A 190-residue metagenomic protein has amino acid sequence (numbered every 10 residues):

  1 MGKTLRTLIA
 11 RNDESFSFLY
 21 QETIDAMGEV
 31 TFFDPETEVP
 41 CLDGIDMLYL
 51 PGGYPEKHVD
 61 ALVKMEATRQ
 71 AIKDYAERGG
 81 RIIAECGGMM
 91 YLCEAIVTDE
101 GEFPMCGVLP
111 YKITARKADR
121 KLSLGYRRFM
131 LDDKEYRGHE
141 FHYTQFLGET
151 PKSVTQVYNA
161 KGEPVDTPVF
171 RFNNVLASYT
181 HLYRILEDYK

Functional and structural regions predicted by a protein language model:
M1-A67, D74, I113-D119, Q145-T150 (+1 more regions): N-terminal beta1-alpha1 cap of cysteine-dependent amidohydrolase-like domains
M1-L5, A10, I113-K190: Amide-donor transfer/coupling interface in amidating biosynthetic enzymes
K3-R6, L42-G44, A76-R78, A84-E85 (+2 more regions): Short gly/pro-enriched beta-turn/loop segments at secondary-structure junctions
M27-E29, G79, E102-M105, E135 (+1 more regions): A generic structural signal for alpha->beta connector loops
T31-F33, A84-E85, S178: General beta-strand structural signal in soluble alpha/beta enzymes
E36-E38, A71-I72, L92, V165-T167: Generic recognition of flexible, low-complexity loop/linker segments
L48, E85, C106, F141 (+1 more regions): Hydrophobic, well-ordered secondary-structure elements that form the walls of internal hydrophobic environments
P55-R128: Cysteine-nucleophile active-site neighborhood
